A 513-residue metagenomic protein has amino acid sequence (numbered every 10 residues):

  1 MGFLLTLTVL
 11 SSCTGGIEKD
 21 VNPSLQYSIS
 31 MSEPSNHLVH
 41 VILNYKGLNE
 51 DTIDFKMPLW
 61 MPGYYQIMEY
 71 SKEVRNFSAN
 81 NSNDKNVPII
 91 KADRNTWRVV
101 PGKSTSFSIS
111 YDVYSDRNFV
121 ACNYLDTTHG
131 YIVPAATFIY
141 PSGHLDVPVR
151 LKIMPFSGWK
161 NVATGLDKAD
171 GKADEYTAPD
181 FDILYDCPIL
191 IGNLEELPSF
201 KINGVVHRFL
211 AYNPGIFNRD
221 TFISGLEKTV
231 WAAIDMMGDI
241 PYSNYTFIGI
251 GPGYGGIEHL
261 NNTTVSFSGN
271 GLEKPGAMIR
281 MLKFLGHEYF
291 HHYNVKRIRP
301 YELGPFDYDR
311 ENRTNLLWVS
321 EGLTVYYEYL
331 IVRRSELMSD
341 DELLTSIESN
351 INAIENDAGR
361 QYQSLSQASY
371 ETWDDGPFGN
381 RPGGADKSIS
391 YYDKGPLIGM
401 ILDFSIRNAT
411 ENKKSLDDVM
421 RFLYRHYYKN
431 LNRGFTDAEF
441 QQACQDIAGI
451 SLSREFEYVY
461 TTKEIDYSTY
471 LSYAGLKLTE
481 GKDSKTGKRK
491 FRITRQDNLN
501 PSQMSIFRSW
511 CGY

Functional and structural regions predicted by a protein language model:
V9-S12: C-terminal motif of bacterial Sec signal peptides marking the signal peptidase cleavage site
K19-W60: Early extracytoplasmic/domain-onset interaction patches
I67-N76, N80, D84-T229, D235-Y242: Non-catalytic architectural context of zinc metalloproteases
E196-L317: Juxtacatalytic substrate-recognition/specificity segment
I298-F306, E311-Y392, N430: Acidic/His/Gly-enriched intrinsically disordered linker/tail segments that often contain short helix/coil "MoRF-like"
V332-L343, R407-S415, Q445-S453: Structural helix-adjacent loops and short alpha-helical linkers that scaffold large soluble proteins
I354-F440, S453, E464-I465: Pan-zinc metallopeptidase signature
Y428-Y513: Beta/coil-rich, acidic/histidine-enriched accessory regions frequently appended to metallopeptidases
